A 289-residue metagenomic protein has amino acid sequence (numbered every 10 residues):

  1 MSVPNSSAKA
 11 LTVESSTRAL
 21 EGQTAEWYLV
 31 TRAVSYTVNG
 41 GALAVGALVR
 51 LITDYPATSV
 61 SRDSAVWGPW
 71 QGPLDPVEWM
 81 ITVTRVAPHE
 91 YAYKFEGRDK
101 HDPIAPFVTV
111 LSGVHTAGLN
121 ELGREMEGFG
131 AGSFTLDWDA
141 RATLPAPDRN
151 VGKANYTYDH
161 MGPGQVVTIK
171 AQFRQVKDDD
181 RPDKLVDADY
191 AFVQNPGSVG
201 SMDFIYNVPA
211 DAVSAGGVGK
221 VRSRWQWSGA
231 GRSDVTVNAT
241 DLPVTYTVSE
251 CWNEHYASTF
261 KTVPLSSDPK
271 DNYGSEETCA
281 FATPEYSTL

Functional and structural regions predicted by a protein language model:
M1-H89, T259-L289: N-terminal "mature head" segments of proteins
Q23, D63, D75, F134 (+2 more regions): Acidic, low-complexity intrinsically disordered regions
W27, W67-W70, W79, W138 (+3 more regions): A residue-identity detector for tryptophan
A47-A146: Short N-terminal edge-element motif at the start of the domain
Q71, D75, T116, G200-D203 (+1 more regions): Polar low-complexity intrinsically disordered regions enriched in Ser/Thr and small residues
Q71-G72, V86, D99-D102, K177-D178 (+3 more regions): Acidic surface patches and DE-rich sequence motifs
V108-Q226: Short helix-loop boundary/capping segments
S223-L289: Hydrophilic extracytoplasmic domains
